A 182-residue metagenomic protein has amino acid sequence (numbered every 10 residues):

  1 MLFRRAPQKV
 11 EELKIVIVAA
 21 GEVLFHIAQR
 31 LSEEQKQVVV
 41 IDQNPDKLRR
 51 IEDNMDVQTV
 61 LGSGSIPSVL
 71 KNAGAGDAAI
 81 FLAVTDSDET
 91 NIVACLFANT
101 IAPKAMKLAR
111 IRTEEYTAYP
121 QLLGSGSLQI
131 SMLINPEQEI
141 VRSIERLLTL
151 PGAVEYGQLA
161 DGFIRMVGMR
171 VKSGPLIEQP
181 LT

Functional and structural regions predicted by a protein language model:
M1-T182: Cytosolic regulatory regions of ion transport systems
